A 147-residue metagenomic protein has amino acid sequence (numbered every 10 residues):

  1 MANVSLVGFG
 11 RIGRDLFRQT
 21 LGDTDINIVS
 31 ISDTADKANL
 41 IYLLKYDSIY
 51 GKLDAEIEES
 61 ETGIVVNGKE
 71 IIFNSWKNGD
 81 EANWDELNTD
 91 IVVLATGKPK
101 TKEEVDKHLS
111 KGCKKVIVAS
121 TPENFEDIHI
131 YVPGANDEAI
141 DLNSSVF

Functional and structural regions predicted by a protein language model:
M1-F147: N-terminal Rossmann-like NAD(P) cofactor-binding subdomain of oxidoreductases, focused on the glycine-rich
